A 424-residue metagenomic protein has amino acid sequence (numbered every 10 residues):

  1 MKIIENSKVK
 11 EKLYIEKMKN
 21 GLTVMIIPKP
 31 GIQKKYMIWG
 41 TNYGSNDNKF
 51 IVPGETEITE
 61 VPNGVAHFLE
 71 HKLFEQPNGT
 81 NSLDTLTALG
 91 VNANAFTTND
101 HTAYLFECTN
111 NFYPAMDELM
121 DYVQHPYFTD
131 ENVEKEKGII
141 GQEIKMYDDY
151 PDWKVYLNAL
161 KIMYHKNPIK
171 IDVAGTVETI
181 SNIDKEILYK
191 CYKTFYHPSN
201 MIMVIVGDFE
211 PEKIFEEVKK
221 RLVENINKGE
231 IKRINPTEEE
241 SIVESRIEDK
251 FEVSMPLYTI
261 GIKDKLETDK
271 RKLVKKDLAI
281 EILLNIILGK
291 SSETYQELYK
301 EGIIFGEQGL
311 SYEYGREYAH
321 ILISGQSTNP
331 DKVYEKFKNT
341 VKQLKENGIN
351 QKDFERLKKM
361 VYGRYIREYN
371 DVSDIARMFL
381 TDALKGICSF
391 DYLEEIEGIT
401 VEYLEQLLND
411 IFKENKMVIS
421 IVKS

Functional and structural regions predicted by a protein language model:
M1-N81, Y189-Y192, Y196-E297, M417-S424: His/Glu-rich zincin catalytic helix
K17, Q76, N81-R233, D269 (+4 more regions): Charge-rich, well-structured scaffold segments of protease-associated domains
